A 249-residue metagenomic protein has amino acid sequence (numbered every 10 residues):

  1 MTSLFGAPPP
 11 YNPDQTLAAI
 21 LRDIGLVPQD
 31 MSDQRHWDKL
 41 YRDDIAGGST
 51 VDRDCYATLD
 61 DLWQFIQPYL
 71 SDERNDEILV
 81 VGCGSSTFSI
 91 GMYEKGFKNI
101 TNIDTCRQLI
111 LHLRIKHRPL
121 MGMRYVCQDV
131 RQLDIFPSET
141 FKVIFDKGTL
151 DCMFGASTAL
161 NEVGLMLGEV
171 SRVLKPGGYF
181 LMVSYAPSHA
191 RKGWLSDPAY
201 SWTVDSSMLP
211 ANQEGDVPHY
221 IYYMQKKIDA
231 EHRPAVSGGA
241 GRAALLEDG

Functional and structural regions predicted by a protein language model:
T2-D52, Y56-D60: N-terminal, positively charged/glycine-rich alpha-helical extensions of SAM-dependent methyltransferases
R53-D76: Conserved alpha-helix/loop element of class I SAM-dependent methyltransferases that forms part of the SAM/SAH-binding
E77-L133: Class I SAM-dependent methyltransferase SAM/SAH-binding core
R131-I144: A short acidic, Gly/Pro-enriched loop at the edge of an enzyme's catalytic core that lines a small-molecule cofactor
L160-P176: A short glycine-rich, Lys/Arg-flanked "PGG" loop and its adjoining helix->strand segment in the class I
G168, S188-Y222: Conserved Class I S-adenosyl-L-methionine
G177-S184: Conserved beta-strand signature within the Rossmann-like core of class I S-adenosyl-L-methionine
S207-G249: Core SAM-dependent methyltransferase catalytic element
